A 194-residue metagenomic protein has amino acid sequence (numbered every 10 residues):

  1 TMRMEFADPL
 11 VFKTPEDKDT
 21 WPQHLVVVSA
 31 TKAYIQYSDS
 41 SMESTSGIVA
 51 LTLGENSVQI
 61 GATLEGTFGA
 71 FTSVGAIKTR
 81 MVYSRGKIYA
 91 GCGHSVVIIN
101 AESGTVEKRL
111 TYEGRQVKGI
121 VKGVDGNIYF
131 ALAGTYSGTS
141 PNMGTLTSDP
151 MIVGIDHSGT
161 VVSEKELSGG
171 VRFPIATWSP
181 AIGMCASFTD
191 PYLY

Functional and structural regions predicted by a protein language model:
T1-M2: Blade/loop signatures of beta-propeller domains
E5-E16, S57-T72, T105-T111, V161-E166 (+1 more regions): A short beta-strand motif characteristic of beta-propeller blades
K18-V28, G69-Y83, G114-V124, G170-F188: Repeated scaffold domains used in trafficking and secretory/extracellular systems, primarily beta-propellers
K32-I35, K87-A90, I128-F130, G183-C185 (+1 more regions): Conserved beta-propeller blade signature
Y37-E43, L132-S148: Short, conserved, GDST-rich strand-edge loop motifs in beta-rich repeat architectures
S46-V49, H94-V97, P150-V153: A short loop-to-beta-strand structural motif that recurs across blades of beta-propeller domains
T52-N56, N100-G104, D156-T160: Short loop/turn segments that connect beta-strands within beta-propeller blades
H94-V97, T135, P191: Loop/turn residues immediately N-terminal
